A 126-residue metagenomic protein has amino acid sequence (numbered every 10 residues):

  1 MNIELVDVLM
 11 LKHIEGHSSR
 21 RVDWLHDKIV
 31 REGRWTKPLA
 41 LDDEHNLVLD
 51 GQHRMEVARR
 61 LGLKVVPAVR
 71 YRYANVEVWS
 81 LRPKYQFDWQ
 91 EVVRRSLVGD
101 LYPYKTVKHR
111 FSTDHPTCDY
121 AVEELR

Functional and structural regions predicted by a protein language model:
M1-E44, L49, M55-R126: Short, charged/polar connector segments at secondary-structure boundaries
